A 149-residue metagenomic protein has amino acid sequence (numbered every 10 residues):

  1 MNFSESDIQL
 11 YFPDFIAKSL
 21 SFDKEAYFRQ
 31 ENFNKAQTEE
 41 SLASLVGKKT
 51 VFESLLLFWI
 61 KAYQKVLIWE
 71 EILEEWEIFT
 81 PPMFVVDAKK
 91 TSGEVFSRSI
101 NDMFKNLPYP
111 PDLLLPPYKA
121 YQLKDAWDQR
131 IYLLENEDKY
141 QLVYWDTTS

Functional and structural regions predicted by a protein language model:
M1-K124: N-terminal domain-onset segments
K105-S149: Amphipathic alpha-helical binding modules
